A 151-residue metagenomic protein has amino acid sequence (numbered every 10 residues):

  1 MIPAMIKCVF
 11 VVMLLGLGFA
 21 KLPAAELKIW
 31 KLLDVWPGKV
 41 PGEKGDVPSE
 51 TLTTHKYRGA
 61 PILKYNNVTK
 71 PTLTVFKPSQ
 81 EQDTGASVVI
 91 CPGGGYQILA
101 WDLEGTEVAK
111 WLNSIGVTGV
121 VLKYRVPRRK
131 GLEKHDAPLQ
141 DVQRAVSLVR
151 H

Functional and structural regions predicted by a protein language model:
M1-M5: N-terminal secretory signal peptides that target proteins for export/translocation
K7-G18: Bacterial N-terminal signal peptides
F19-A24: Sec/Tat signal peptide C-region and signal peptidase I cleavage site
A25-D83: N-terminal cap/lid segment of alpha/beta-hydrolase-fold proteins
T84-G93: Short beta-strand element of the alpha/beta-hydrolase
S87, N113-K123: A fold-wide structural signal in alpha/beta-hydrolase
G95-Q97, G119: Serine-hydrolase catalytic-loop signature spanning alpha/beta hydrolases and amidase-signature enzymes
L99-D102, E107, L122-H151: Catalytic nucleophile-loop/oxyanion-hole region of alpha/beta-hydrolase and closely related hydrolase-like folds
